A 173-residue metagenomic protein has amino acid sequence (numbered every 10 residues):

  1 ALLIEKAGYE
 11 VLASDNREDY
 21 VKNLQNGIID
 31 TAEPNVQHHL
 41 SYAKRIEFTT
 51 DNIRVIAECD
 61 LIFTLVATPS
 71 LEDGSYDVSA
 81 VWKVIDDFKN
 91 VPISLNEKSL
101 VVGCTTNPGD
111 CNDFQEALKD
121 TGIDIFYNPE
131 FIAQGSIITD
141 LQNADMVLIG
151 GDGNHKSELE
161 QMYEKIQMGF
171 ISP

Functional and structural regions predicted by a protein language model:
A1-I28, F48: NAD(P)+-binding Rossmann beta1-loop-alpha1 motif at the extreme N-terminus of oxidoreductases
E10, R45-E47, D124, G169: Conserved beta-strand segments of alpha/beta enzyme cores
I28-F48: N-terminal glycine-rich dinucleotide-binding loop that anchors FAD/FMN and/or NAD(P) in oxidoreductases
R54-V55, D140: Structural alpha-helical scaffold elements that stabilize or flank donor/cofactor-binding regions in carbohydrate
E58-C59: An anion/phosphate-binding loop that grips the pyrophosphate of nucleotide cofactors and donors
T64-A67, G103-C104, G150: Short, well-ordered coil/turn residues at beta-beta hairpins and beta-strand->alpha-helix junctions within
S70-I137: Rossmann-like NAD(P)(H) cofactor-binding subdomain of soluble oxidoreductases
N112-F126, I137-P173: Internal alpha-helical scaffold of NAD(P)-dependent oxidoreductase catalytic cores
